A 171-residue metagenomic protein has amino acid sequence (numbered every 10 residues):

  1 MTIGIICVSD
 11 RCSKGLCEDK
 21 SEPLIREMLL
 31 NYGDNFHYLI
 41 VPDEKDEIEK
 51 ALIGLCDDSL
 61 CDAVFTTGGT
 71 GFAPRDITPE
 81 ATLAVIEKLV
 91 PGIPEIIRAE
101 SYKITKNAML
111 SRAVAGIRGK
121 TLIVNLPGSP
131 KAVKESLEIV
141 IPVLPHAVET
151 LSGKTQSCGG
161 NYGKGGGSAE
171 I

Functional and structural regions predicted by a protein language model:
M1-I171: Non-catalytic beta/alpha edge segments that cap or flank active sites
